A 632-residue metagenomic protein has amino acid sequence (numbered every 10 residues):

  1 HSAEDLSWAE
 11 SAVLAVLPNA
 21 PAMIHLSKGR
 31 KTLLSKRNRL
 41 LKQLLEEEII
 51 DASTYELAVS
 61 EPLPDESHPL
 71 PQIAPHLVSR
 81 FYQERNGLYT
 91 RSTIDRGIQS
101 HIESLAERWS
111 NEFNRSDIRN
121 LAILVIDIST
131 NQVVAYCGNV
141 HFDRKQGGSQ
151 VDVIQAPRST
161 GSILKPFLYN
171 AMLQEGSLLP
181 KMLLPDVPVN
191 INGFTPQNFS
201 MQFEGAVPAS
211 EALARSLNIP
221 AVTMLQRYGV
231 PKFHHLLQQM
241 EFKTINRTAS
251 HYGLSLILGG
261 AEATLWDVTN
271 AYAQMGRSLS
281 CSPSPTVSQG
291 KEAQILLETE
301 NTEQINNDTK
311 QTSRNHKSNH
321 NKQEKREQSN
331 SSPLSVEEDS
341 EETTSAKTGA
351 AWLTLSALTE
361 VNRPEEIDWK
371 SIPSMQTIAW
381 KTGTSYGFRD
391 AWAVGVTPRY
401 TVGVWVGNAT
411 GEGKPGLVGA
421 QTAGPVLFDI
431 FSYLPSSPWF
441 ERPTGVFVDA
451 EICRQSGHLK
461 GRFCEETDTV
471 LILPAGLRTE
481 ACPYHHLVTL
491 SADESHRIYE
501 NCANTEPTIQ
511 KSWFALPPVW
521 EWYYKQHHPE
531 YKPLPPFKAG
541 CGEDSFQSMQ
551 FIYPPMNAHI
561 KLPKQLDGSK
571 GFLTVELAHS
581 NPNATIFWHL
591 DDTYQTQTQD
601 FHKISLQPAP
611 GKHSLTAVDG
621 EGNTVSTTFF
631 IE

Functional and structural regions predicted by a protein language model:
H1-S104, C137, Q197, Q238 (+5 more regions): Non-catalytic, structured segments within soluble enzyme domains
E4, H68, Q72-Y82, L178-F233 (+4 more regions): Conserved catalytic neighborhood of penicillin-recognizing serine enzymes
L6, V78, T93, S116-Q146 (+2 more regions): A short, well-structured edge-of-sheet supersecondary motif
S7, R96-D127, E211-L213, Q226: Beta-lactamase-like hydrolase cores
A9-N19, L40, L105-A106, I128-V133 (+7 more regions): Active-site-proximal alpha-helical segments within enzyme catalytic domains
S27, L33, P62-L63, F242-K310 (+5 more regions): Active-site-proximal helix/loop microenvironment of the serine DD-peptidase/beta-lactamase transpeptidase fold
L44, I102, N131, V151-L184 (+6 more regions): Active-site SXXK
P188, N192, T302-S340, I378-E632: Soluble, non-transmembrane domains of envelope/secretory-pathway proteins that act on or interact with carbohydrate
